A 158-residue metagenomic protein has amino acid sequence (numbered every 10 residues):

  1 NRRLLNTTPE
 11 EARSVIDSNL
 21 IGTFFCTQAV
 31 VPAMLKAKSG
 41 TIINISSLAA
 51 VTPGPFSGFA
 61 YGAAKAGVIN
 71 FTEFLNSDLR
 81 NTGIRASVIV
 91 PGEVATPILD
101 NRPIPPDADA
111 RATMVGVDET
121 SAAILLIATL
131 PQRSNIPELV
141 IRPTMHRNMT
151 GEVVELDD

Functional and structural regions predicted by a protein language model:
R2, A29-K38, T52: A short helix-coil junction within the Rossmann-fold of NAD(P)-dependent oxidoreductases
R3-L4, E11-I16: Substrate-binding pocket helix/loop in short-chain dehydrogenase/reductase
T7, P53-G62, F74: Active-site loop-to-helix junction immediately N-terminal to the catalytic Tyr of the SDR YXXXK motif in Rossmann-fold
T27, A64: Active-site helix of classical SDR
S47: Residue(s) in the substrate-gating loop at a strand-loop-helix junction that position the organic substrate next
T52, F74-I84: Active-site-adjacent segment of SDR/Rossmann-fold oxidoreductases
V88-I89, A108-T150, V154: C-terminal helical subdomain
